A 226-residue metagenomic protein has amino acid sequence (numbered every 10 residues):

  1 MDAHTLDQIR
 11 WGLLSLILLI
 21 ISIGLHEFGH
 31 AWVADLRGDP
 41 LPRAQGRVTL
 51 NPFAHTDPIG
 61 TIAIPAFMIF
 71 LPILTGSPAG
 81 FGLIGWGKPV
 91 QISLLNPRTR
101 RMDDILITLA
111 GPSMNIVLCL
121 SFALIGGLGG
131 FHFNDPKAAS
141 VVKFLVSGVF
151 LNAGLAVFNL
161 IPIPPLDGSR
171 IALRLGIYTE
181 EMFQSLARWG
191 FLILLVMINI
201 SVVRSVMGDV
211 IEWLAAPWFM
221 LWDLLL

Functional and structural regions predicted by a protein language model:
M1-L226: Hydrophobic transmembrane alpha-helices and their immediate loop junctions in multi-pass integral membrane proteins
